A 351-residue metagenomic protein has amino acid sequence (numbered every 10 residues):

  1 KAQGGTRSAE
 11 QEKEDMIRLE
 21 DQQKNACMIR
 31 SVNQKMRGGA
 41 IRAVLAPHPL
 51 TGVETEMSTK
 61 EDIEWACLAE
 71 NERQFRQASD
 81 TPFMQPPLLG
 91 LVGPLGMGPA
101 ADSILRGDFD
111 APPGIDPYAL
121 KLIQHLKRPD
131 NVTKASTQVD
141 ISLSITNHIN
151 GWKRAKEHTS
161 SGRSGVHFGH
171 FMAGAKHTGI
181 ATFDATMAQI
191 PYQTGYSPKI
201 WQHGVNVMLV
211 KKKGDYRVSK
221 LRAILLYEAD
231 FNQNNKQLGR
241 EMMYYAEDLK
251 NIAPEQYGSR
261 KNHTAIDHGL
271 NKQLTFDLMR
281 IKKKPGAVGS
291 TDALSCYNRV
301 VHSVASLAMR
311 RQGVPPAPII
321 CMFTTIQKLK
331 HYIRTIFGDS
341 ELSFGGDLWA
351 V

Functional and structural regions predicted by a protein language model:
K1-I141, N150: Non-catalytic, polymerase-adjacent accessory regions of viral genome-replication enzymes
S79, F83-L88, V92-G96, Y118-V351: Conserved pre-catalytic core of RNA-dependent polymerases
